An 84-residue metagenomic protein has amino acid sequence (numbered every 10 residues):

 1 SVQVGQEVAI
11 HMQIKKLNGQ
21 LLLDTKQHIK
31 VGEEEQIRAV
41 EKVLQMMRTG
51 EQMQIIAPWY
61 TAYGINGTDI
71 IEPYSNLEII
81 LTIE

Functional and structural regions predicted by a protein language model:
S1-A9: Short, glycine/small-residue-enriched coil/turn segments at secondary-structure junctions
A9-K15: Beta-strand signatures of extracellular beta-sandwich domains
K16-I79: A beta-strand/beta-hairpin structural motif
I80-E84: Short beta-strand-to-coil "C-cap" segments at the C-terminal boundary of structured domains/repeats, marking
